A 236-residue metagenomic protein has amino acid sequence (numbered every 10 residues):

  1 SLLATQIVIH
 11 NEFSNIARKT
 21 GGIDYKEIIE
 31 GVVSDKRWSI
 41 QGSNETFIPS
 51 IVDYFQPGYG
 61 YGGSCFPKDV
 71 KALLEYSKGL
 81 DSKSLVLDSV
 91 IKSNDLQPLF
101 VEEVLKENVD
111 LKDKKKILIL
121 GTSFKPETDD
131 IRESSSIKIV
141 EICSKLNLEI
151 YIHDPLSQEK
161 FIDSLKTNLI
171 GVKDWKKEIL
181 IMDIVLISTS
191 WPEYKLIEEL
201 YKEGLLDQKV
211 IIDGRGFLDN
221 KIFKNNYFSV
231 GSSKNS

Functional and structural regions predicted by a protein language model:
S1-S236: Structural/interface elements that position substrates and couple domains in central-metabolism enzymes
